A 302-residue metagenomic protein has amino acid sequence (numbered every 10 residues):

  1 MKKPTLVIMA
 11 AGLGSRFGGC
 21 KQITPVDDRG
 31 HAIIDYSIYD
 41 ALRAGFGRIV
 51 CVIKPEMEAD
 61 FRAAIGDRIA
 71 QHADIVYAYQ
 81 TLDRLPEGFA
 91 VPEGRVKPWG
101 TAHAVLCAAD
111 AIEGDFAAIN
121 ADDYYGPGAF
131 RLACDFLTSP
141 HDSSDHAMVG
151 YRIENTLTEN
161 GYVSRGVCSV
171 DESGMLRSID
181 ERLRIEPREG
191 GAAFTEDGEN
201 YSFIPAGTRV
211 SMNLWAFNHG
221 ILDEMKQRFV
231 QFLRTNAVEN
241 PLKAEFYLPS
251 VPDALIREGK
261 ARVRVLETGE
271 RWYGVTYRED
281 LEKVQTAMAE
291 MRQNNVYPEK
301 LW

Functional and structural regions predicted by a protein language model:
M1-I8, H31-A118, Y125, F130-L132 (+1 more regions): Conserved N-terminal catalytic core of the sugar/cofactor nucleotidyltransferase
K2-D28: Glycine-rich N-terminal loop/short-helix segment of MobA-like nucleotidyltransferase
L13, D122-D123, I153: Active-site metal-binding loops of divalent metal-dependent hydrolases
I23, C168-V170, V265: A structural signal for short hydrophobic beta-strand segments in well-ordered beta-sheet cores
P127-W215, H219: Conserved core of the sugar-phosphate nucleotidyltransferase
R209, R264-E270: Catalytic beta-strand/loop signature of glycosyltransferases that borders the donor
K226-A261: A C-terminal functional module that forms or caps the active site or interfaces directly with catalytic machinery
